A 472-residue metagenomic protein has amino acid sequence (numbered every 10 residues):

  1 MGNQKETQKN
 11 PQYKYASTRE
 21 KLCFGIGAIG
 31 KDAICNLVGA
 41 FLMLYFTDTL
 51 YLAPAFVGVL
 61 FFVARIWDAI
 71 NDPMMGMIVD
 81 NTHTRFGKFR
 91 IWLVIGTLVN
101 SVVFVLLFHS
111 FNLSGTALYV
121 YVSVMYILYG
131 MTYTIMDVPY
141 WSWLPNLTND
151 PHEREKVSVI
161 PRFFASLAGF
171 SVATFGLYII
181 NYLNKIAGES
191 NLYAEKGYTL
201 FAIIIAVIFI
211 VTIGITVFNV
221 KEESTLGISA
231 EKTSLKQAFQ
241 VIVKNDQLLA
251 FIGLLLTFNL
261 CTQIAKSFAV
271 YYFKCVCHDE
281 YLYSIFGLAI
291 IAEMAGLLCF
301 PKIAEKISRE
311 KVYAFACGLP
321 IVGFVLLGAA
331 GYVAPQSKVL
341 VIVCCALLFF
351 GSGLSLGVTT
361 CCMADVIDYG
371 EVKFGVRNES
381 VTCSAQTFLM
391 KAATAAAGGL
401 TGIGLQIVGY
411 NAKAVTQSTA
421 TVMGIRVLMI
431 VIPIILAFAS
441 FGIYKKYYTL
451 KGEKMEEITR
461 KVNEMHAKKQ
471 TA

Functional and structural regions predicted by a protein language model:
G2-A472: Membrane-embedded alpha-helical bundles of multi-pass transporters/translocases, especially carrier/permease families
